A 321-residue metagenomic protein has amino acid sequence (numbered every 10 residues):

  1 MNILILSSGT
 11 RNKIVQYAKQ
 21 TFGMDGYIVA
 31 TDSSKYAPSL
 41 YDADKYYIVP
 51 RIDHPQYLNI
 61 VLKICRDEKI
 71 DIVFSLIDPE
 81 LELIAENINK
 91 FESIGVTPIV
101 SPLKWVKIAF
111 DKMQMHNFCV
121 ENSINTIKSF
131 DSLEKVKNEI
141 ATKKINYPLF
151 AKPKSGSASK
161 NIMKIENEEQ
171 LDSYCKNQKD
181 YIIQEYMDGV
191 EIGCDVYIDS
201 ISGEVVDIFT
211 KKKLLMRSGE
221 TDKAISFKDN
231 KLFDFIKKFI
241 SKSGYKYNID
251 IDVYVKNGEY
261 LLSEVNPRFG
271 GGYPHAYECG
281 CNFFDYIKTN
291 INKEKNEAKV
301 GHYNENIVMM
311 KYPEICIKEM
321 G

Functional and structural regions predicted by a protein language model:
M1-I99: ATP-binding N-terminal substructure of ATP-dependent carboxylate-amine bond-forming enzymes
M1-V29, E68-K69, S200-S202, V206 (+2 more regions): Preference for protein termini
L4-I5, I72-S75, I127-K128, I182-E185 (+1 more regions): Short catalytic-loop micro-motif centered on adjacent basic/acidic residues
P38-Y41, Q56-N59, K107-D111, S159-I162 (+1 more regions): Short, charged, surface-exposed secondary-structure boundary motifs
V106-D188, S200-S202, N230-F233: Active-site nucleotide/adenylate-binding loops and adjacent lid/helix of ATP-dependent enzymes
Q184-G244, N248, N266-K293, G301 (+1 more regions): ATP-dependent carboxylate/phosphate-activation module, predominantly the ATP-grasp catalytic core and closely related
K246-N257: A short glycine-rich, hydrophobically flanked beta-strand micro-motif that places a catalytic Asp/Glu for divalent metal
